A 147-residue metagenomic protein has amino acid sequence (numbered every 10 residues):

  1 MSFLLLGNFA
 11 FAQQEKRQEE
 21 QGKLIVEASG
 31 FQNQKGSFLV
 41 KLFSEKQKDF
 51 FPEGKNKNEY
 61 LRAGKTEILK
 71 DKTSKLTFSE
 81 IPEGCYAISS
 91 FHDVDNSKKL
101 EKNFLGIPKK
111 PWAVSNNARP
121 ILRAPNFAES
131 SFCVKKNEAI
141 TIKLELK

Functional and structural regions predicted by a protein language model:
M1-R17: Bacterial Sec-dependent N-terminal signal peptides
A12-Q47, K99-K147: Primarily secretory-pathway and cell-envelope proteins
E20, K70, P82-E83, K136: Surface-exposed loops/turns
G36, K72-S74, G84, P108: A generic structural signal for short beta-strands and their flanking turns/coil linkers
D49-P52: Mobile, glycine-enriched helix-loop/loop "lid" segments at the mouths of ligand-binding/catalytic clefts that gate
G54-E80: Tryptophan-paired
I81-S90: A short tyrosine-centered beta-strand micro-motif
F91-D95: Acidic, divalent-cation-chelating loop motifs in proteins
